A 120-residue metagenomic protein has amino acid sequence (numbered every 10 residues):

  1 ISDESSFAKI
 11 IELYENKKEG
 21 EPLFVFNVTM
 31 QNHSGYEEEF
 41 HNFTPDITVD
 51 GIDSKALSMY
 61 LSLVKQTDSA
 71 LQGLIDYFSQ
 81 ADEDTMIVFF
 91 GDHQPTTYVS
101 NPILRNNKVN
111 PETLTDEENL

Functional and structural regions predicted by a protein language model:
I1-L120: Solvent-exposed soluble domains appended to multi-pass membrane proteins
